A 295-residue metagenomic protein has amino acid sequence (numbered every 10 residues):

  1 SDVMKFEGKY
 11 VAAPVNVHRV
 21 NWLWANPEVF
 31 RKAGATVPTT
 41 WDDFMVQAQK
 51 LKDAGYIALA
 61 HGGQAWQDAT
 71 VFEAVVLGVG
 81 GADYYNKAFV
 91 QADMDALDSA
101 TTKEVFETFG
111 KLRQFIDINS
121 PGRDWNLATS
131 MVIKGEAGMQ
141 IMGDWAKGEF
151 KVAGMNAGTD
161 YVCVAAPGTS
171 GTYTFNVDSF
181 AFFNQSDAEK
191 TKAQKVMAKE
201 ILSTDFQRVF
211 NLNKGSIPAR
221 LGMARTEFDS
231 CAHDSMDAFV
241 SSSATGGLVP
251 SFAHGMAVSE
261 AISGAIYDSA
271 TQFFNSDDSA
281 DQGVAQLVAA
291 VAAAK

Functional and structural regions predicted by a protein language model:
S1, T36, V79-E104, V152-N156 (+2 more regions): Short, solvent-exposed loop/beta-turn-alpha elements that line the ligand-binding surface or hinge of extracytoplasmic
S1-N21, M45, V71-E73, G158 (+1 more regions): Hinge/lid segment of periplasmic solute-binding proteins
E28, K32-A33, E107, Q114 (+1 more regions): Extracytoplasmic/periplasmic substrate-recognition and gating elements
T39-V46, N119-K134: Short helix-initiation/N-cap motifs at beta->coil->alpha
A48-L51, Q91-P121: Glycine-centered hinge/linker elements that transmit conformational signals in sensory and ligand-binding systems
G55-A58, K134-G143: Alpha-to-beta junction loops
W125, M142-F150, D178: Beta->alpha turn/N-cap motifs
F180, M223, M236-V291: C-terminal capping/gating helix-and-loop segments adjacent to ligand/active sites or protein-protein/ligand interfaces
